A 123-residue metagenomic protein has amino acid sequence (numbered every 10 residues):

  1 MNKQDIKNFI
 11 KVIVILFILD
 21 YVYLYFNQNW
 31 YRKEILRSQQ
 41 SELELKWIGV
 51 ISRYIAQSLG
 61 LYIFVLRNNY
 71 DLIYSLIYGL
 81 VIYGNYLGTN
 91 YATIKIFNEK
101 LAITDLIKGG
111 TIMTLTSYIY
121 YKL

Functional and structural regions predicted by a protein language model:
M1-L123: Juxtamembrane/disordered regions of integral membrane proteins
